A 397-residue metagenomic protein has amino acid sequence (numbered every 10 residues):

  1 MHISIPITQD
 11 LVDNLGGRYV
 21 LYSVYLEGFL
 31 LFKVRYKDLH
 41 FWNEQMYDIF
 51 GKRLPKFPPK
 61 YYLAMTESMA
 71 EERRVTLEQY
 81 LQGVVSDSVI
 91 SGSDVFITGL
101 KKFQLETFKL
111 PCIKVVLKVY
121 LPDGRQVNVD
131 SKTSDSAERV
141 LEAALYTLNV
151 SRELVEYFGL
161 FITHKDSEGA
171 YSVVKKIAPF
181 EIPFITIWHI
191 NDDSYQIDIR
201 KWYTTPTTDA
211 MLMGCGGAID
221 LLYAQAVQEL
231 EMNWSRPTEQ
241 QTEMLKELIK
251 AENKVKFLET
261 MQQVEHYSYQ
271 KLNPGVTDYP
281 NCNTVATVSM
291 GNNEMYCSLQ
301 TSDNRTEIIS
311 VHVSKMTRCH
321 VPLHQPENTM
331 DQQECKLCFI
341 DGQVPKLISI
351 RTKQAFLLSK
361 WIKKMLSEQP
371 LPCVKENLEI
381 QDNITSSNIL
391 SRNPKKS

Functional and structural regions predicted by a protein language model:
M1-S397: Intrinsically disordered, Pro/Ser/Thr-rich cytosolic linker and juxtamembrane tail regions that serve as
